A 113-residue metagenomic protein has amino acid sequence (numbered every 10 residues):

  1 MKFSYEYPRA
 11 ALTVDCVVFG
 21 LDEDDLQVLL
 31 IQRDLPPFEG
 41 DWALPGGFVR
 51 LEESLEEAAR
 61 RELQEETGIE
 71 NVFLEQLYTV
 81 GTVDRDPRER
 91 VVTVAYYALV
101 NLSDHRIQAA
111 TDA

Functional and structural regions predicted by a protein language model:
K2-A43, E56, N71: N-terminal strand-loop-strand
A43, Q76-L77: General secondary-structure edge motif
A43-V49: Short glycine-enriched, charge-decorated loop/helix-capping segments at active-site entrances that position
V49-F73, T79-A113: Unchanged
